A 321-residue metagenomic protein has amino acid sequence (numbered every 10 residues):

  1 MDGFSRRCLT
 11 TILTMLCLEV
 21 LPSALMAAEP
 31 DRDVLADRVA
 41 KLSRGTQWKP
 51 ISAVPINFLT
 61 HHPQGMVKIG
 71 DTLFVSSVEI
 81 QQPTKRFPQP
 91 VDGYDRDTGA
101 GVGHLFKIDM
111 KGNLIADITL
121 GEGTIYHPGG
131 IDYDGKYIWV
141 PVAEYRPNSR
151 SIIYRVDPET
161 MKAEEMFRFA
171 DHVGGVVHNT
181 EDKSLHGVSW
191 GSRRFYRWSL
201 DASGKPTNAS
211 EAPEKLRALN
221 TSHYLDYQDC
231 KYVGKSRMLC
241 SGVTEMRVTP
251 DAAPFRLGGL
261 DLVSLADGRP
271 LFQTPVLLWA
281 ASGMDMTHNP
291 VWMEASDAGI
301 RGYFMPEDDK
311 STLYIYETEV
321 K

Functional and structural regions predicted by a protein language model:
D33-L59: A short helix->beta-strand "capping" segment at the edge of beta-propeller domains
K49-I56, N113-G121, K162-F167, S210-N220 (+1 more regions): A short beta-strand motif characteristic of beta-propeller blades
I51-Y94, H127-G130: Beta-strand-rich domains and repeat architectures in extracellular enzymes and scaffolds, especially beta-propellers
H61-G65, G123-G130, A170-T180, S222-K231 (+1 more regions): Repeated scaffold domains used in trafficking and secretory/extracellular systems, primarily beta-propellers
G70-D71, G135-K136, E181-K183, K235-R237 (+1 more regions): Short coil/turn segments that connect the beta-strands within blades of beta-propeller domains
S76-A100, A143-P147, G242-L257, T312-V320: Short, conserved, GDST-rich strand-edge loop motifs in beta-rich repeat architectures
I108-N113, V156-M161, L200-G204, L265-G268: Short loop/turn segments that connect beta-strands within beta-propeller blades
S222-L271: Loop/turn-rich, solvent-exposed surfaces of beta-rich toroidal or solenoidal domains
